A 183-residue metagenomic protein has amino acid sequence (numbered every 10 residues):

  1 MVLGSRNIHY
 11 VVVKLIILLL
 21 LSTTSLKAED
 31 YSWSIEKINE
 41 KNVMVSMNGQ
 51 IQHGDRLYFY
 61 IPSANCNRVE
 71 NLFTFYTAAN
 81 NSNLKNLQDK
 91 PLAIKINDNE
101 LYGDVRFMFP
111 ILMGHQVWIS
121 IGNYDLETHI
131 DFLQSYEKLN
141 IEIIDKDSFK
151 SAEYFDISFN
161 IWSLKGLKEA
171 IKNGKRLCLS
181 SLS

Functional and structural regions predicted by a protein language model:
M1-V11: N-terminal secretory signal peptides that target proteins for export/translocation
R6-I8, T23-L26: Compositionally biased regions
N7, L15-I16, I143: Generic short N-terminal amphipathic or hydrophobic helices
V13-K14, L126: Short amphipathic alpha-helical segments that mediate assembly, nucleic-acid/protein binding, or membrane association
K14-T24: Sec-dependent N-terminal signal peptides
A28-S183: A generic "folded-domain core" signal
